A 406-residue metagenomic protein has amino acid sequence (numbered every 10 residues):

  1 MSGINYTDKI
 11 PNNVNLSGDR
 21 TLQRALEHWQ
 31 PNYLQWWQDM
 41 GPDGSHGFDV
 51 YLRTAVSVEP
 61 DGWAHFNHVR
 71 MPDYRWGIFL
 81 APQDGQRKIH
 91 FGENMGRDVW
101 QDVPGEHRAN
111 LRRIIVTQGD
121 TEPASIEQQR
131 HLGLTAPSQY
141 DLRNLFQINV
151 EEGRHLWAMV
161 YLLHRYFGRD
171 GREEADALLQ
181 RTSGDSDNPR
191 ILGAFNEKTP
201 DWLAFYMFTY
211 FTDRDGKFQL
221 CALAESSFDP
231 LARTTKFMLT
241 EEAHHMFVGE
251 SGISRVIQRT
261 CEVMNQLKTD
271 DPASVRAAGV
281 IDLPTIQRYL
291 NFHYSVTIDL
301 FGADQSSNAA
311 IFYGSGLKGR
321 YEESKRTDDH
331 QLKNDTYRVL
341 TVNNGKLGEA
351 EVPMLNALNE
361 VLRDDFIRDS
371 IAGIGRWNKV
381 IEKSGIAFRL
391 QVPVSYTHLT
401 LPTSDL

Functional and structural regions predicted by a protein language model:
S2-V280, P284, R288, F292-Y396: Non-heme di-metal
T397-T403: Conserved small/polar residues in nucleotide/adenosyl-binding loops
